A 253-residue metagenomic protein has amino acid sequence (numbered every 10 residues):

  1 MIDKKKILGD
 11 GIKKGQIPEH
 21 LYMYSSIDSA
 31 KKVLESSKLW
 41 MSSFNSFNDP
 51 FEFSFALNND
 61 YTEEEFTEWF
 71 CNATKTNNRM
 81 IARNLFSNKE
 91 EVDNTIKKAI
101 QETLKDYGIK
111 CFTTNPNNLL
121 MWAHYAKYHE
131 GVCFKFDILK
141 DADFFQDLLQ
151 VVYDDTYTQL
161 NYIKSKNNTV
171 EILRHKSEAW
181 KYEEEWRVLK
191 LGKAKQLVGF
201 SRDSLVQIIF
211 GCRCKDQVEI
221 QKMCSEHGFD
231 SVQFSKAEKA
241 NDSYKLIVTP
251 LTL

Functional and structural regions predicted by a protein language model:
M1-L253: Partner-binding and oligomerization surfaces adjacent to conserved cores of proteins that assemble macromolecular
